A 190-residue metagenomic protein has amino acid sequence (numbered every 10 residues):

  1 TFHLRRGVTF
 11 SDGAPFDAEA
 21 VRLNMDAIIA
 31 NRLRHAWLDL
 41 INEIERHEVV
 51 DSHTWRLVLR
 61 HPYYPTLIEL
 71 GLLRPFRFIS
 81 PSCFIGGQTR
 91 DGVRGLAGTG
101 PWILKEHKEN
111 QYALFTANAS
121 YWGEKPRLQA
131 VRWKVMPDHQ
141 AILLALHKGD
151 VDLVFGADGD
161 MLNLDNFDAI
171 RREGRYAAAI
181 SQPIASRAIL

Functional and structural regions predicted by a protein language model:
T1, D26, L33, G95-A97: N-terminal lobe/hinge region of extracytoplasmic solute-binding protein
T1-S11, S181-L190: Periplasmic solute-binding protein
H3, T9, P15, R22 (+1 more regions): Surface-exposed binding/hinge segments that line and control ligand-binding clefts or catalytic entry sites
R5-G7, V21, D26, S52-T54 (+7 more regions): Solvent-exposed coil/turn segments that connect beta secondary-structure elements in extracytoplasmic/periplasmic
T9, D26-L33, Y64, S120 (+3 more regions): Sec-exported extracytoplasmic/periplasmic mature domains
D17-D26, S52-V58, G100-P101, L128-A130 (+3 more regions): Alpha-helical secondary-structure segments
R46-H47, K105-T116, R132-L190: Extracellular/periplasmic solute-recognition and catalytic clefts
S52, P62-Y63, I68-A130, Q140-A141: Gly/Pro-rich hinge or "lid" segments in bacterial periplasmic/extracellular proteins
